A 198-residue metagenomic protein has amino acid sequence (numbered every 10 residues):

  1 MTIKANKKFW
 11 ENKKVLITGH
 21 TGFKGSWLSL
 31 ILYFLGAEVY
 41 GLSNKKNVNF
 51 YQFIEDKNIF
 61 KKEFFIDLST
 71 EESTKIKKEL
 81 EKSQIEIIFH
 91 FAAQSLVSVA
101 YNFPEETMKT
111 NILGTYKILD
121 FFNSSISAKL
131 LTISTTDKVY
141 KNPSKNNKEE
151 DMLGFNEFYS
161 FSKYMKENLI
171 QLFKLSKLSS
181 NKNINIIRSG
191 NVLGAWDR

Functional and structural regions predicted by a protein language model:
M1-G190: N-terminal Rossmann-like NAD(P)+-binding domain of SDR-like oxidoreductases, especially those catalyzing
N142-S144, A195-R198: Short beta-loop-alpha junction of Rossmann-like oxidoreductase domains
